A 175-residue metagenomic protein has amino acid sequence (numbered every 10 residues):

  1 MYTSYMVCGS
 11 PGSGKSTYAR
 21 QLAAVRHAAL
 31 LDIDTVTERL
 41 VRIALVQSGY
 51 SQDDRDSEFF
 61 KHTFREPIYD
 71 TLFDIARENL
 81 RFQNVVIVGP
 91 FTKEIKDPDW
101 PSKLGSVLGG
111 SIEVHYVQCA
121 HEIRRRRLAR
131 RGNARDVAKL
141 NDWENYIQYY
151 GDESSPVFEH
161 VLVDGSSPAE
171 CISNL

Functional and structural regions predicted by a protein language model:
V7: Hydrophobic anchor at the beta1->P-loop junction of P-loop NTPases
S10: P-loop (Walker A) phosphate-binding loop of NTP-binding proteins
S13: ATP-binding Walker
S16: Walker A/P-loop
R20, A24-F73, R77: Conserved substrate/cofactor phosphate-moiety recognition/catalytic segment in nucleotide-dependent phosphotransferases
F60-L108: Glycine-rich phosphate-binding loop used to anchor ATP phosphates in small-molecule kinases, encompassing both
L108-L128: Conserved phosphate-donor/acceptor-positioning beta-strand/loop module used by diverse small-molecule
R130-N174: Small-molecule kinase domains that catalyze NTP-dependent phosphoryl transfer to phosphate-bearing small molecules
